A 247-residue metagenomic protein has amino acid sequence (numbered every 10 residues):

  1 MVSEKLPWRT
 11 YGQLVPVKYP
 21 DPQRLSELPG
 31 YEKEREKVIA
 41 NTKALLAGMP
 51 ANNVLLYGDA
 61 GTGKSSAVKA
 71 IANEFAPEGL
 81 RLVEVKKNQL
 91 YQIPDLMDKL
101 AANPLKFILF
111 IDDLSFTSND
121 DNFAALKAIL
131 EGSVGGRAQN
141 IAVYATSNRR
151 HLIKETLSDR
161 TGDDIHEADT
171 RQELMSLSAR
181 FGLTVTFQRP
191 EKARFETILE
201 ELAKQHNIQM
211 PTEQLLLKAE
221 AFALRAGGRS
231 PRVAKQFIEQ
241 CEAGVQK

Functional and structural regions predicted by a protein language model:
M1-P16: Interdomain "pre-motor" coupling segment immediately N-terminal to P-loop NTPase/helicase cores
Q13-K37: Dynamic helix-loop-helix/coil hinge segments at AAA+ ATPase domain boundaries and subdomain interfaces
V17-Y19, K43-A51: Phosphate-binding P-loop
K33-A47: Pre-Walker A adenine-sensing motif
N53-V83, D95-A102: Walker A/P-loop
V83, D163-M175, G182-E196: Conserved AAA+ ATPase "SRH/arginine-finger" region at the nucleotide-binding site
A102, S118-G162: Conserved catalytic/switch belt of AAA+ P-loop NTPases
Q188-K247: C-terminal alpha-helical "lid" subdomain
